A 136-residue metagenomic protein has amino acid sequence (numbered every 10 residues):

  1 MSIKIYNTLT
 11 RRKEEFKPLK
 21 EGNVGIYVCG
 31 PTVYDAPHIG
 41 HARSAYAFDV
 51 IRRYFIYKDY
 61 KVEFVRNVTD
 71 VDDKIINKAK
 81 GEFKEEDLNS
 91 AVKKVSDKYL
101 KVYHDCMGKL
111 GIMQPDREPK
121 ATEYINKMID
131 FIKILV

Functional and structural regions predicted by a protein language model:
M1-V136: NTP-dependent nucleotidyl-transfer catalytic core
